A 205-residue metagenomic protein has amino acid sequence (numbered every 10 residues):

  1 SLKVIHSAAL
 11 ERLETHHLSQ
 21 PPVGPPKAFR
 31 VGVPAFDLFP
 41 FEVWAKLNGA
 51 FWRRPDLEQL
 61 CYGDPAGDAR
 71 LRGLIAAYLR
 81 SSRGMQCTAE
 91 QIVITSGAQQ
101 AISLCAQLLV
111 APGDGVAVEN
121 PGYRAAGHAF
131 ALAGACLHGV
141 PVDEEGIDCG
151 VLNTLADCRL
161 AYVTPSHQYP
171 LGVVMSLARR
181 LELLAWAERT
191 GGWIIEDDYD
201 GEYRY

Functional and structural regions predicted by a protein language model:
S1-G49: N-terminal basic, amphipathic alpha-helical segments
N48-G191, I195, G201-Y203: Conserved core of the PLP fold type I
